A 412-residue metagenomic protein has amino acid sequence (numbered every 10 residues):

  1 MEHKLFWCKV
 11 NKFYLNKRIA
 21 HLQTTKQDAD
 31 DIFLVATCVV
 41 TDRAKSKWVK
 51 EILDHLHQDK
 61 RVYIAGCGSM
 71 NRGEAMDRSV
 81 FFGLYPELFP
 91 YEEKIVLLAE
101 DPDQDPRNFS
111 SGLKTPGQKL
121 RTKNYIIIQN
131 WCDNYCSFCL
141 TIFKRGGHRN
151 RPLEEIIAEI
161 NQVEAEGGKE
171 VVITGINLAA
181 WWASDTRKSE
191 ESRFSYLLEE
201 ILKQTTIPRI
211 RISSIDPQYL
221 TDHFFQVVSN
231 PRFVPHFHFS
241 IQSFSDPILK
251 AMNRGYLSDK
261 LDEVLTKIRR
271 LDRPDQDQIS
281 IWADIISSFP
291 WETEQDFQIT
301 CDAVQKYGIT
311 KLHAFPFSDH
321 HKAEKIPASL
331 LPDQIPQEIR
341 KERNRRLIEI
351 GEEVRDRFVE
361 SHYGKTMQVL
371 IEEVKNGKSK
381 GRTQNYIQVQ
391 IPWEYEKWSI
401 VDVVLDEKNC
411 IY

Functional and structural regions predicted by a protein language model:
M1-K12, F109-F138, I142, I157 (+2 more regions): N-terminal pre-triad scaffold of radical SAM enzymes
M1-L98: Cofactor-cradling patches in redox/metallo enzymes
V10-A20, C139-E155, S184, L331: Iron-sulfur (Fe-S) cluster-binding segments and ferredoxin-like electron-carrier domains, especially [2Fe-2S]
D42-E51, G147-R149, I248-N253: Glycine/threonine-rich flexible loop motifs
V62-A65, M70-G73, A165-Q295, Q305: Conserved SAM/AdoMet-binding glycine-rich loop
W181-L202, A251-S258, D319-E353: Radical SAM enzyme [4Fe-4S]-AdoMet core and its adjacent flexible, acidic and glycine-rich loops/tails across
P327-Y412: Terminal RNA-binding accessory module
